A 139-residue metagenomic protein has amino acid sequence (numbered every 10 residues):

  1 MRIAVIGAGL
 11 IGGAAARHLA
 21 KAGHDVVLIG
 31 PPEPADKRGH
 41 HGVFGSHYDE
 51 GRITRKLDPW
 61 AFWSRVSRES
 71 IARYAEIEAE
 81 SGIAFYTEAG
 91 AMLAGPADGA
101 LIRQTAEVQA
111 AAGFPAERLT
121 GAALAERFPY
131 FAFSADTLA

Functional and structural regions predicted by a protein language model:
R2, I6, H40-H41, R103 (+1 more regions): Generic hydrophobic-segment detector
R2-L28: N-terminal Rossmann-like FAD-binding beta1-loop-alpha1 element of flavoenzymes
G7-G12, G23, G45, G51 (+2 more regions): Glycine-centered flexibility sites
A8, P34, G39, R73-A75 (+1 more regions): Mixed-charge, polar/low-complexity N-terminal
L10, E33, D98-G99: Short, glycine/serine-rich, charged loops/turns that create anion-binding and catalytic segments at active sites
A20-S46: Glycine-rich FAD pyrophosphate-binding loop
D49-F131, D136-T137: Dinucleotide-binding Rossmann-like beta1-alpha1 core, especially the glycine-rich loop that anchors the ADP
